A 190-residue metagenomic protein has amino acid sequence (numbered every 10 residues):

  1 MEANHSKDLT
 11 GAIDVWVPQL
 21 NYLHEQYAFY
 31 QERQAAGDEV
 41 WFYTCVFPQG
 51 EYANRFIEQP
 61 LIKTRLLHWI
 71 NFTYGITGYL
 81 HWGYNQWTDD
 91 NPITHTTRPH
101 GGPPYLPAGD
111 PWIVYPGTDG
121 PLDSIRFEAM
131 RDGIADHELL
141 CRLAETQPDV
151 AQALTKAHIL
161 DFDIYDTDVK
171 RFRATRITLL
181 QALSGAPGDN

Functional and structural regions predicted by a protein language model:
M1-D90: Catalytic-core regions of glycoside hydrolase
M1-N4, I76, N91-N190: Catalytic domains of carbohydrate-active enzymes that cleave complex glycans
